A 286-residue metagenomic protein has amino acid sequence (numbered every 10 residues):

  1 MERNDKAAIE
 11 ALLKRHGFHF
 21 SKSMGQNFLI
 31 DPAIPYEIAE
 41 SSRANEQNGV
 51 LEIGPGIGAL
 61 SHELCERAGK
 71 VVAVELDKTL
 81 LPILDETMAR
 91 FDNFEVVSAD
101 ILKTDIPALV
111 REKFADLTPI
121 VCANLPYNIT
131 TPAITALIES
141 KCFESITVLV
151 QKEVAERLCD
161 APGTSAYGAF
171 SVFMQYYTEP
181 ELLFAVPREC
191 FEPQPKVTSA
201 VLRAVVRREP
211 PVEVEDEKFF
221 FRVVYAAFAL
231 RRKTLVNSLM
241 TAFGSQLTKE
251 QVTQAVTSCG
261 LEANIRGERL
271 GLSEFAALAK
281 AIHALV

Functional and structural regions predicted by a protein language model:
M1-Y225, Q254-T257, E268, A277-K280 (+1 more regions): Catalytic cores of RNA-modifying enzymes
A226-V286: C-terminal lobe and adjacent flexible extensions of AdoMet/dcAdoMet transferase-like proteins
